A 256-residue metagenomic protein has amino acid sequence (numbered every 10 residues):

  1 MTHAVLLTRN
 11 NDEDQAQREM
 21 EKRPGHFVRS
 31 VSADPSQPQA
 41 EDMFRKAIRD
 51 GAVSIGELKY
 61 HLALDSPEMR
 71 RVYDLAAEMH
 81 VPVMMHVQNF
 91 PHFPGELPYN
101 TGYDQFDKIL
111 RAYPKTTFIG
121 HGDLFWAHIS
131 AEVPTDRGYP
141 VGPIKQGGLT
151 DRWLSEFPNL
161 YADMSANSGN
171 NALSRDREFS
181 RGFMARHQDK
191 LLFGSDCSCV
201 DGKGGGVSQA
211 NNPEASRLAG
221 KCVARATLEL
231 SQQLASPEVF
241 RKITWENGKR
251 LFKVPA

Functional and structural regions predicted by a protein language model:
M1-V5, E21-V31, R181, A185: Metal-cofactor-binding active-site regions of metalloenzymes
N10-T101, Y161, A166: Active-site gating/metal-coordination segments in enzymes
R23, E78-M79, Y113-P114, E156-F157 (+1 more regions): Helix C-cap/helix->beta junction micro-motif
S66-D74, P98-Q105, P143-G147, R175-F179: Charged helix-capping and loop-helix junction motifs
V72, E96, T101-A131, L149-T150: Active-site cradle of extracellular carbohydrate-active enzymes
F125-A256: H/E-rich (His + Asp/Glu) clusters that bind or coordinate divalent metals
